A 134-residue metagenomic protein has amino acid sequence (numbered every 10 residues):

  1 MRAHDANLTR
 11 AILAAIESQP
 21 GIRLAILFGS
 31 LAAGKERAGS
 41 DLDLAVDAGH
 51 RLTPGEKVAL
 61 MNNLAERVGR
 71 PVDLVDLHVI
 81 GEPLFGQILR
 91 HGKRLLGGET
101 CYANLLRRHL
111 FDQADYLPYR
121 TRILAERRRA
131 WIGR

Functional and structural regions predicted by a protein language model:
M1-L24, A33-A38, G49-R134: Catalytic core of pol beta-like nucleotidyltransferases
S30: Conserved H-loop
D43-A45: Short, well-ordered beta-strand segments
